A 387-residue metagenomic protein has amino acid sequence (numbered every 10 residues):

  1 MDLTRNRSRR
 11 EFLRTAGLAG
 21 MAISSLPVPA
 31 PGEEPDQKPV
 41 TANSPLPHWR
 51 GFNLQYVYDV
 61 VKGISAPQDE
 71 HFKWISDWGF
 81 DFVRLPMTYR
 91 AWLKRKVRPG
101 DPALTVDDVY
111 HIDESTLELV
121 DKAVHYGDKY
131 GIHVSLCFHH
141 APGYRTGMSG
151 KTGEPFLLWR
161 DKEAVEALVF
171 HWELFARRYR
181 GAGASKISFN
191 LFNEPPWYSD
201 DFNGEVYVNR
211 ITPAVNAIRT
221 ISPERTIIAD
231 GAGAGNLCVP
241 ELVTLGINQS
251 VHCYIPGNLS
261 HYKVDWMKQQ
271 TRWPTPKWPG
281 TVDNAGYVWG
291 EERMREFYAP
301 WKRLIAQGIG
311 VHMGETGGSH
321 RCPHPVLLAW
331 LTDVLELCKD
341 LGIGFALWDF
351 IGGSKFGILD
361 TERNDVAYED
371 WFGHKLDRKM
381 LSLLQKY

Functional and structural regions predicted by a protein language model:
M1-S8, A19-G20: N-terminal secretory signal peptides
E33-R84, V97: N-terminal carbohydrate-binding accessory modules
D59-A66, A91-L93, E114, P196-Y198 (+4 more regions): Acidic-and-aromatic substrate-binding clefts and catalytic sites of carbohydrate-active enzymes
F72-F80, D107-F138, G150-S188, A217: An active-site-proximal structural segment forming one wall of the substrate-binding cleft that immediately precedes
P86-R90, F138-R145, G231-G233, L347-K355: Short, solvent-exposed turn/loop segments enriched in Gly/Ser/Thr/Pro and often Arg
A91-T116, P142-E163, S199, V326 (+1 more regions): Surface-exposed, active-site-proximal loop segments in enzymatic domains
F156-V288, E296-S319, D340-A346: Active-site region of glycoside hydrolase catalytic domains
P323-Y387: Aromatic-rich peripheral "rim/lid" segments of glycoside hydrolase catalytic domains that contact and position glycan
